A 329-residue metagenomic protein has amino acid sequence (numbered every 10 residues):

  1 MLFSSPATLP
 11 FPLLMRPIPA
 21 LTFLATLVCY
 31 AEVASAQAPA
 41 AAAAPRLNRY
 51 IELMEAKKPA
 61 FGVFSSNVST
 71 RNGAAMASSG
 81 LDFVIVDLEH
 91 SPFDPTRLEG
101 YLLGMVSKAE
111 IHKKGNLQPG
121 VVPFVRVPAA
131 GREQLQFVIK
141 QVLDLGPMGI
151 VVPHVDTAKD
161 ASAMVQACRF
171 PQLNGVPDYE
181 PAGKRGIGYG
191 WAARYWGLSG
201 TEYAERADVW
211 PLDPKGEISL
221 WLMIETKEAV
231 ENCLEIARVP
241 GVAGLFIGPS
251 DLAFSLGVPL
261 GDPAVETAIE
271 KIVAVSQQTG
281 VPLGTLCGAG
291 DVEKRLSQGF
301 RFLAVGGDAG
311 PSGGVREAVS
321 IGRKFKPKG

Functional and structural regions predicted by a protein language model:
M1-F3, Y30, A44: Intrinsically disordered low-complexity regions specifically enriched for long asparagine
L2-L21: Bacterial N-terminal signal peptides that target proteins for export
A7-P10, C29, A34: Intrinsic low-complexity/disordered segments
P19-E32: Bacterial N-terminal signal peptides
F23, S35-G329: Expand to "…catalyze enediolate/carbanion chemistry for C-C bond making/breaking, isomerization, decarboxylation
